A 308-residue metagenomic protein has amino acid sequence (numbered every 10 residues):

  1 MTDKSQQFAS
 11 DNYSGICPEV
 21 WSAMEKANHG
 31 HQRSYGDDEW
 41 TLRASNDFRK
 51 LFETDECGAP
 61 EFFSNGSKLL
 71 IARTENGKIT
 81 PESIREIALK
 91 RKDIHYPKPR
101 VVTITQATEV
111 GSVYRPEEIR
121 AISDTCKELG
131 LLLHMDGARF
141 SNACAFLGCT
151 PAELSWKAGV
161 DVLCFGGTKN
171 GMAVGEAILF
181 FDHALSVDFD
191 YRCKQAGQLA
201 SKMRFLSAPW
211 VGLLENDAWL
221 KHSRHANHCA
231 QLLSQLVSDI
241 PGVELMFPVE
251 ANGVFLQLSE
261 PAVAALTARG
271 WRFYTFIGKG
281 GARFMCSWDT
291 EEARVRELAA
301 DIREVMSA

Functional and structural regions predicted by a protein language model:
T2-R269, T275-T290, L298-M306: Conserved PLP-enzyme active-site core in the AAT-like
